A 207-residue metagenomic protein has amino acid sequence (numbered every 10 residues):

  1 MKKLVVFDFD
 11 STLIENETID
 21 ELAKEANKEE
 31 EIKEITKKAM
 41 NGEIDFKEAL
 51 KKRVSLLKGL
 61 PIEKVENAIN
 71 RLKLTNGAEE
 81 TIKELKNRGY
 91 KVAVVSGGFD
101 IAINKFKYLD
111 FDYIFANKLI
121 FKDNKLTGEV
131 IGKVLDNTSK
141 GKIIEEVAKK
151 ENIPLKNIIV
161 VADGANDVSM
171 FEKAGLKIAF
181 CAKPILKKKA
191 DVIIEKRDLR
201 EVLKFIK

Functional and structural regions predicted by a protein language model:
M1-K118, K122, R197: Alpha-helical substrate-recognition element adjacent to the catalytic core
I69-K207: C-terminal cap/substrate-recognition subdomain and adjoining C-terminal extension of metal-dependent phosphatase-like
